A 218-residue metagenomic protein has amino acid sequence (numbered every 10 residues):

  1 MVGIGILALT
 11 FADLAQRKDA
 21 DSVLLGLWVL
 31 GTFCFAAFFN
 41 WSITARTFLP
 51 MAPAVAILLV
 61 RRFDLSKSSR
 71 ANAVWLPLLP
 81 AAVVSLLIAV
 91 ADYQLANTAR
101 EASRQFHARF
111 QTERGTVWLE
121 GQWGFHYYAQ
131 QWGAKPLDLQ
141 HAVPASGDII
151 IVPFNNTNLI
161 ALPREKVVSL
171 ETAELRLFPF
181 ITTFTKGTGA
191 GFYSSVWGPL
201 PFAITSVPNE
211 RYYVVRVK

Functional and structural regions predicted by a protein language model:
M1-L9, S22-G26, L30-K67: Hydrophobic/aromatic-rich transmembrane helices and adjacent perimembrane loops
M1-R17, A37-F38, V84-Q94: Transmembrane-lumen/periplasm boundary regions of multi-pass, lipid-linked membrane glycan transferases
L14-W28, A73-V74: Membrane-interfacial loop-to-transmembrane alpha-helix junctions, especially the N-terminal start
V29-G31, E120, N209-Y212: Sequence-level motif detector for i,i+2 pairs with an aromatic at +2
F39-W41, L65, S69-S206: Catalytic lumenal/periplasmic loop and adjoining terminal transmembrane helix of membrane glycan-assembly enzymes
L200, E210-V217: C-terminal functional modules
